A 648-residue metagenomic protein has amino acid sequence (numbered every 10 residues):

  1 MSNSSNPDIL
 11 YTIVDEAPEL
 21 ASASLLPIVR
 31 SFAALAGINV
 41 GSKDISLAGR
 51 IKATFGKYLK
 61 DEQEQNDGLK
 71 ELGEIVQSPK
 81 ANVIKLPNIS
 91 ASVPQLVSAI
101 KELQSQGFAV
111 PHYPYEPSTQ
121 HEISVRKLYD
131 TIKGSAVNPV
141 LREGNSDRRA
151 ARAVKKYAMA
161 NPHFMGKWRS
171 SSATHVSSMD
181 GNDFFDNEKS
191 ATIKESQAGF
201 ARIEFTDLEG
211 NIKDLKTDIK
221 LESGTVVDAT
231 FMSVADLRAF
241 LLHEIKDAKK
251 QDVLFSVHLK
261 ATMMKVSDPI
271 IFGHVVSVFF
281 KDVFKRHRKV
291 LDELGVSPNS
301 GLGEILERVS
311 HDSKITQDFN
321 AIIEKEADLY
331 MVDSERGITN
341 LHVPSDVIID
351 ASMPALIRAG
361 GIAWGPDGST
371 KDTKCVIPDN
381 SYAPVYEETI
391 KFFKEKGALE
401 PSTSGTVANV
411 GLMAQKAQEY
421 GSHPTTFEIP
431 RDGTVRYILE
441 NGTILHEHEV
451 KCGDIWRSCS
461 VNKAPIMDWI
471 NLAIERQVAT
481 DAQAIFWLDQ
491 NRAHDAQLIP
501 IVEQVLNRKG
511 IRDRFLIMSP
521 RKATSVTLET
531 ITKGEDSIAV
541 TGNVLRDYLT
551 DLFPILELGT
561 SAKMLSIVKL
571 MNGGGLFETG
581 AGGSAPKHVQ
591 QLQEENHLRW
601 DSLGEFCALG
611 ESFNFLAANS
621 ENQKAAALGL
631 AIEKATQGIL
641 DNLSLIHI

Functional and structural regions predicted by a protein language model:
S2-V154, A201-I203, T636, L640: N-terminal-proximal low-complexity accessory segments that begin disordered and transition into the first
Y58-E74, L96-E102, R202-I212, L237-V253 (+9 more regions): Structured alpha-helical segments in the cores of large, soluble enzyme domains
Q77-A81, L215-A229, W364-T373, P430 (+2 more regions): Gly-rich Lys/Arg/Thr-decorated short loops/hinges at beta-loop-alpha junctions or inter-strand turns that position
S90-A91, V97-E122, R126, D130-N145 (+3 more regions): Extended, regular secondary-structure scaffolds
I193-L215, E395-E475, I555-I567, N572-R599: Active-site cores of enzymes that catalyze phosphoryl transfer or operate on phosphate-rich substrates
L259-K260, V332-K394, A398-S402, V407-A414 (+1 more regions): Charge-patterned, long linear interaction tracts outside catalytic cores
G295-V296, K325-E326, T532-T579: Extended, charge-rich low-complexity interaction segments
I646-I648: Conserved small/polar residues in nucleotide/adenosyl-binding loops
